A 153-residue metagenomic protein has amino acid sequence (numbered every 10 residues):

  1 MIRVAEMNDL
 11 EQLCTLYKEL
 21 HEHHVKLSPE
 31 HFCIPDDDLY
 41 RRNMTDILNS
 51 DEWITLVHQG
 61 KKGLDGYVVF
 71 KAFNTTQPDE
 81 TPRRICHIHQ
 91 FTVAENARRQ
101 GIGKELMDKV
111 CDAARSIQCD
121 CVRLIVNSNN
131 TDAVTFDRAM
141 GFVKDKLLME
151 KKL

Functional and structural regions predicted by a protein language model:
M1-T15: A short beta-loop-alpha structural element at the N-terminal edge of CoA-dependent acyl/N-acetyltransferase catalytic
E22-N43: Conserved GNAT-fold acetyl-CoA-binding loop/helix
R42-V57, H87: A short helix-loop-beta-strand connector motif used in the catalytic cores of GNAT acetyltransferases and, in some
V57, G63-A72, T92: Conserved beta-strand in the GNAT
Q90-V93, R99-D112, A139: Conserved acetyl-CoA-binding loop-helix of GNAT-fold acetyltransferases
K104, S116, S128-K146: Conserved active-site alpha-helix within GNAT-family acetyltransferase domains
M107, A114-I125: Conserved GNAT acetyl-CoA-binding A-motif
K109, R123-A133, E150-L153: Conserved beta-strand-loop-alpha-helix junction that forms the acyl-donor binding cleft
